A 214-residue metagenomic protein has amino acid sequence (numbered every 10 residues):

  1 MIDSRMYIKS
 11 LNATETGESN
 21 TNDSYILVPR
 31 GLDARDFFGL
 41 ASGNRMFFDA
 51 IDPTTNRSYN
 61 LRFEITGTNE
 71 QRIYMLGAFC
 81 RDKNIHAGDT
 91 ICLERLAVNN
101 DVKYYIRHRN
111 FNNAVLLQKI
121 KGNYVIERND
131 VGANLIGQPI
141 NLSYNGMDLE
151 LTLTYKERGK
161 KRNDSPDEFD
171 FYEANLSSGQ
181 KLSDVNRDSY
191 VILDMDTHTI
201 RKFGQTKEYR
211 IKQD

Functional and structural regions predicted by a protein language model:
M1-D214: Acidic, low-complexity intrinsically disordered regions
